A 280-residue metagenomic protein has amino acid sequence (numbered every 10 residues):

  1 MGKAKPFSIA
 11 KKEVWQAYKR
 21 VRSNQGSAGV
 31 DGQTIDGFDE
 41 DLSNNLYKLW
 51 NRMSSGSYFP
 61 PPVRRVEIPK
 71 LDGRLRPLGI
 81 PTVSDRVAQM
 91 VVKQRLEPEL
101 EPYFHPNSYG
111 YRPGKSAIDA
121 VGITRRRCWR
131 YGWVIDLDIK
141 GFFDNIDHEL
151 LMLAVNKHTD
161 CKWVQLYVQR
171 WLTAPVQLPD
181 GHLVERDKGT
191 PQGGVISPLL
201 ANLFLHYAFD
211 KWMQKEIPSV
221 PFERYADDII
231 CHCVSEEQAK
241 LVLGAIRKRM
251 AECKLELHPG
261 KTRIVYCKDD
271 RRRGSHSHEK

Functional and structural regions predicted by a protein language model:
M1-S43: Non-catalytic, polymerase-adjacent accessory regions of viral genome-replication enzymes
A10-G26, V63-R65, Q94-E99, W129 (+2 more regions): Short, compositionally biased low-complexity segments
E40, K48-N51: Intein modules and their embedded homing endonuclease domains
R52-E67, L71, P106-K268, R272: Conserved polymerase palm-domain catalytic core
P77-T82: Conserved phosphate-binding loops in nucleotide/dinucleotide-binding enzymes
S84, A88-V91, R125: Duplex nucleic acid-engaging cores and interfaces of nucleic-acid transaction enzymes
Q89-N107: Electropositive, glycine- and tryptophan-enriched low-complexity nucleic-acid-binding patches
R271-E279: Short, low-order "capping/linker" segments at domain edges
